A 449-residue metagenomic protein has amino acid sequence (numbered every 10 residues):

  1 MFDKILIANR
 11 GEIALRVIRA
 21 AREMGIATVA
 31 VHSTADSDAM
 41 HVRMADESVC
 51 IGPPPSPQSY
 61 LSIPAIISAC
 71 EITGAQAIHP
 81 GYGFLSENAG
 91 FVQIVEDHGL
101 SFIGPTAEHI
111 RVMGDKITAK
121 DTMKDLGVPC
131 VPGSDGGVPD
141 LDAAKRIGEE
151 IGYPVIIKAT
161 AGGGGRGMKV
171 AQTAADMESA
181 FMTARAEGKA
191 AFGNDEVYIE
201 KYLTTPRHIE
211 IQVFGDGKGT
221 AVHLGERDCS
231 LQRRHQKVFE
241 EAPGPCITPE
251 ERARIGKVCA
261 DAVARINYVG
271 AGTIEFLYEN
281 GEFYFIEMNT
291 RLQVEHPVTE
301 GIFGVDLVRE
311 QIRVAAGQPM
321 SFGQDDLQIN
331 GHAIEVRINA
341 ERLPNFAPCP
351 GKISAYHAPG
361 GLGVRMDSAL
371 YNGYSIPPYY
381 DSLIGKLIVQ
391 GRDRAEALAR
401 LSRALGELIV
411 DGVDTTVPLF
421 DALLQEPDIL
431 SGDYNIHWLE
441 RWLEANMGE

Functional and structural regions predicted by a protein language model:
M1-L126, V138-R146, E396: ATP-binding N-terminal substructure of ATP-dependent carboxylate-amine bond-forming enzymes
I7-M24, S48, E71-T73, A89 (+6 more regions): ATP-dependent carboxylate activation and anion-phosphoryl transfer catalytic cores that bind Mg-ATP to form
V29, H79, S101-I103, V131 (+3 more regions): Structural detector of well-ordered beta-strand residues that form the stable sheet scaffold of enzyme domains
T122-V131, Y153-P154: A polyampholytic, Gly/Pro-enriched intrinsically disordered region
D135: Alpha/beta catalytic cores of group-transfer enzymes, especially the acyltransferase/condensing modules of polyketide
R146-I156: Acidic/histidine-enriched active-site and ligand-binding environments that engage anionic O-linkages
